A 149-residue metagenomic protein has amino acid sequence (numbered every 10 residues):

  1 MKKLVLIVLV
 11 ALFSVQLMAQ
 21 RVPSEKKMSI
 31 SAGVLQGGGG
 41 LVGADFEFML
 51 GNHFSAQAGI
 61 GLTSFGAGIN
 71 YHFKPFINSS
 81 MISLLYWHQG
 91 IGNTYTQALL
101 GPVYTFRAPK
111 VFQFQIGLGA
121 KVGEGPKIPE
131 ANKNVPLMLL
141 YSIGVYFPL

Functional and structural regions predicted by a protein language model:
M1-E25, L149: Cleavable N-terminal export/targeting peptides
S24, L50-N52, F73-I77, F106-F112 (+1 more regions): Outer-membrane beta-barrel strand-turn architecture
K26-G38, V42-A67, S79-G90, F114-V122: Transmembrane beta-strand segments that form the barrel wall of outer-membrane beta-barrel proteins
A58-G61, G92-T96, A131-L137: Replace "Gram-negative outer membrane beta-barrel proteins" with "bacterial and organellar outer membrane beta-barrel
S64-G66, Q97-L99, M138-S142: Short hydrophobic/aromatic beta-strand or adjacent loop that forms the aromatic wall/cage of a ligand/substrate-binding
I69, T105-R107, N134-L149: Outer-membrane beta-barrel "beta-signal"
Y95-I116: Short, positively charged, low-complexity/disordered linker segments
T105-F106, A120-A131: Membrane-helix boundary connector in multi-pass membrane proteins
